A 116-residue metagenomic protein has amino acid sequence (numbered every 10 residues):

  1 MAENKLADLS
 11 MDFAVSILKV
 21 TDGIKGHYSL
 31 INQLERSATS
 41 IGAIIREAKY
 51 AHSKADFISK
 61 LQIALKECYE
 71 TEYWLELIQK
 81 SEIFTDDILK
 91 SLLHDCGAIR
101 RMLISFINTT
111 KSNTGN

Functional and structural regions predicted by a protein language model:
M1-N116: Amphipathic alpha-helical assembly/interaction segments
